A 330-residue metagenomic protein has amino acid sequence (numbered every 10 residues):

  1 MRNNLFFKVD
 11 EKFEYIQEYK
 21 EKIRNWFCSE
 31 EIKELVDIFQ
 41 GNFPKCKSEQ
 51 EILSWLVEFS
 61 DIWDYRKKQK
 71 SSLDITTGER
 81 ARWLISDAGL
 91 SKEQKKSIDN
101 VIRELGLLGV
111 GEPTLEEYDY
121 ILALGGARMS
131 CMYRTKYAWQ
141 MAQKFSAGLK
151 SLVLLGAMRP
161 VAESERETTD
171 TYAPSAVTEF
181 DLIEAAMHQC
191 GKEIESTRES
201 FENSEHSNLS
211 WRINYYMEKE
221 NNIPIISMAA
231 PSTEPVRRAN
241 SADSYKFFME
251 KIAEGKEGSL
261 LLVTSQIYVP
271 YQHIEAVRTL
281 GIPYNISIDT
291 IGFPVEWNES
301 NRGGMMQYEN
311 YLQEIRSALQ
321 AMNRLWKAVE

Functional and structural regions predicted by a protein language model:
R2-M305: A structural signal for short, hydrophobic/glycine-enriched beta-strand patches
S300-E330: Long, compositionally biased charged/polar accessory segments in the mid-to-C-terminal portions of proteins
